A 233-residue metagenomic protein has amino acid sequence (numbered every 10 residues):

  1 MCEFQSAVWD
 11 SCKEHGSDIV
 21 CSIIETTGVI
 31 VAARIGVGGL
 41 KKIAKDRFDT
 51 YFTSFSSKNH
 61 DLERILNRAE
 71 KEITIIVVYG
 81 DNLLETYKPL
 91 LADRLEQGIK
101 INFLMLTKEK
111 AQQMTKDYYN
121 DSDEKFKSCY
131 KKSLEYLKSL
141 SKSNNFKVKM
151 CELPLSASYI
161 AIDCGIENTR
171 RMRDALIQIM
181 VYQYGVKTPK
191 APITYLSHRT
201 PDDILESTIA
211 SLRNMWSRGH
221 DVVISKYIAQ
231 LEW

Functional and structural regions predicted by a protein language model:
M1-S57, D61: Membrane-aqueous junction of the first/signal-anchor transmembrane helix in small integral membrane proteins
E3, A7, I43, S128 (+2 more regions): Alpha-helix boundary/N-cap detector
G39-M114, T200-S207, N214: PLD-like (HKD) phosphodiesterase/transphosphatidyltransferase domain
L66, L91-L95, S133-N144, W216: Hydrophobic, Leu/Ile/Phe/Ala-enriched alpha-helical segments that form helix-helix packing faces
Q112-A161: HKD-type phospholipase D/PLD-like phosphodiesterase module
K147-P192: HKD (HxKxxxxD) catalytic microenvironment of the phospholipase D
P189-K226: A recognition module on extended beta-rich or small alphabeta surfaces enriched in W/G with H and D/E
S225-W233: N- and C-terminal low-complexity/disordered segments
